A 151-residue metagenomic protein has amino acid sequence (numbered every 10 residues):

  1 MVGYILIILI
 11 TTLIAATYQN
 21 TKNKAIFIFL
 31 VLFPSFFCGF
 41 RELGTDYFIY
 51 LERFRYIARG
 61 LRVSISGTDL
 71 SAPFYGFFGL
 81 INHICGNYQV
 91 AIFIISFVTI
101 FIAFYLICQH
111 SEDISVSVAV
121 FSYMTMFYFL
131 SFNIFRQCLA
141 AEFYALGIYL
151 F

Functional and structural regions predicted by a protein language model:
M1-G3, T11-T45: Transmembrane signal-anchor helices characteristic of membrane glycosylation enzymes that use polyprenol
T21-I26, I107-T125: Transmembrane-helix signature of polytopic, membrane-embedded enzymes that assemble or transfer cell-envelope glycans
F33-G39, S122-L130: Aromatic-anchored segments of alpha-helical transmembrane domains
F48-R59, V63-G86: Short hydrophobic/aromatic helix or loop-helix immediately within or flanking a transmembrane segment in polytopic
I84-V98: Loop-to-helix entry region of an early transmembrane alpha helix in multi-pass inner-membrane enzymes
I94-H110: Transmembrane-helix motifs of polytopic, lipid-linked glycan transferases
F132-L139: Short acidic/glycine- and proline-prone juxtamembrane loop motifs at membrane-interface regions of multi-pass membrane
Y144-F151: Membrane-interface transmembrane helices that cradle and orient dolichyl/undecaprenyl
